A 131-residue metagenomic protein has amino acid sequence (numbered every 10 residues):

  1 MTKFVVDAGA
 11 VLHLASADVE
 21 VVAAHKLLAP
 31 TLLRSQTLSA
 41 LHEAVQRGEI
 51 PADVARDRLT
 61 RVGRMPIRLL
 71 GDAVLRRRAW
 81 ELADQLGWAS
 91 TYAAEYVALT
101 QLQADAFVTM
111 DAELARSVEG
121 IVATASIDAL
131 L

Functional and structural regions predicted by a protein language model:
M1-L33, A44, E49-R56: Short, well-structured N-terminal submotif of metal-dependent ribonuclease cores
H13-L14, Q36, R78, R116-S117: Phosphate- and divalent-cation-binding pockets in alpha/beta enzyme and binding domains that engage nucleotide-derived
A17-D18, A40, G120-I121: Residue-level signal for well-ordered alpha-helical positions
A23, T60-R64, D84, Q101 (+1 more regions): Alpha-helix boundary recognition
L32-A79: Active-site-proximal, substrate-binding regions of enzyme catalytic domains and RNA-binding/basic surfaces
R34, V97-L131: Acidic, PIN/NYN-like endoribonuclease modules and their adjacent C-terminal/linker elements
I67-E113: Active-site neighborhoods of divalent-metal-dependent phosphate/nucleic-acid chemistry enzymes
